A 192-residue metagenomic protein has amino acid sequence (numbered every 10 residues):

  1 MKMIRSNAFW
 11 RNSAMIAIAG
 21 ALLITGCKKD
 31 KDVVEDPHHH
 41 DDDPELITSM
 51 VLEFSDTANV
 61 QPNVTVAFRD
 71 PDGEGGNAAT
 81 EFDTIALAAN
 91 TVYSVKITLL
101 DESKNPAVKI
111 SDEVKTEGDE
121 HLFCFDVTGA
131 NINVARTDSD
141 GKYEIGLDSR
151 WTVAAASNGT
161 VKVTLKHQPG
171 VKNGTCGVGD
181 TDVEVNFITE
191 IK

Functional and structural regions predicted by a protein language model:
K2-A14: Bacterial N-terminal signal peptides that target proteins for export
K2-I4, G20-S49: Bacterial Sec-dependent N-terminal signal peptides
D30-E45, N105-L147, T152-V153: Extended, polar beta-sheet/loop recognition surfaces of beta-rich domains that mediate binding to diverse ligands
N59, D101-K109, Q168-T175: Short acidic/polar inter-strand loop motif in beta-rich domains
N59-A88: N-terminal edge beta-strand
A88-N90, A156: Solvent-exposed, conformationally flexible loop/turn segments
T91-V95: Short beta-strand segments enriched for Tyr within beta-sheet-rich domains, predominantly fibronectin type III
D126-K192: Helix-rich interaction surfaces within compact, conserved domain-sized segments that mediate assembly or partner
